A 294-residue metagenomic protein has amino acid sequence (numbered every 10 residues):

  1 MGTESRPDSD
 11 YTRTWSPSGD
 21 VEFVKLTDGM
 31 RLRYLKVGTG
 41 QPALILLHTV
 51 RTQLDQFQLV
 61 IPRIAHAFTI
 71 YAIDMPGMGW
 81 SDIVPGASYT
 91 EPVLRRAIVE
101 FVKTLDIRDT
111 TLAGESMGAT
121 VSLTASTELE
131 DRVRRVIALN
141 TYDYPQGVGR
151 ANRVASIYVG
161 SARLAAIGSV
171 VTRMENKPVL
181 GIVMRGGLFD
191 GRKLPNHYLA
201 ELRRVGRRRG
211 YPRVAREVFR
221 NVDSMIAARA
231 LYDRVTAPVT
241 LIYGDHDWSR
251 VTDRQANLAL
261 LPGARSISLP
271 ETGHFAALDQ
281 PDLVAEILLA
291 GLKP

Functional and structural regions predicted by a protein language model:
M1-L44, A65-F68, I107-R108, L292-P294: Alpha/beta-hydrolase fold catalytic core
T27-D28, L35, Y71-A113, M117 (+1 more regions): Active-site loop/oxyanion-hole signature of alpha/beta-hydrolase fold enzymes
M30, L35-W80: Conserved HGGG/HGGXW glycine-rich cap/lid loop of the alpha/beta-hydrolase fold
L32, G147-R153, T172-D233: Conserved alpha/beta-hydrolase catalytic His-Asp/Glu region
A119-E130, V136: Short glycine-enriched nucleophile-adjacent loop and the immediately C-terminal alpha-helix near the catalytic center
T127, R135-G168: Flexible "cap/lid" loop of the alpha/beta hydrolase fold
R234, P238-T272: Conserved loop-alpha-helix segment in the C-terminal half of the alpha/beta-hydrolase fold that carries the catalytic
T272-A285: Catalytic histidine-centered segment of alpha/beta-hydrolase-like enzymes
